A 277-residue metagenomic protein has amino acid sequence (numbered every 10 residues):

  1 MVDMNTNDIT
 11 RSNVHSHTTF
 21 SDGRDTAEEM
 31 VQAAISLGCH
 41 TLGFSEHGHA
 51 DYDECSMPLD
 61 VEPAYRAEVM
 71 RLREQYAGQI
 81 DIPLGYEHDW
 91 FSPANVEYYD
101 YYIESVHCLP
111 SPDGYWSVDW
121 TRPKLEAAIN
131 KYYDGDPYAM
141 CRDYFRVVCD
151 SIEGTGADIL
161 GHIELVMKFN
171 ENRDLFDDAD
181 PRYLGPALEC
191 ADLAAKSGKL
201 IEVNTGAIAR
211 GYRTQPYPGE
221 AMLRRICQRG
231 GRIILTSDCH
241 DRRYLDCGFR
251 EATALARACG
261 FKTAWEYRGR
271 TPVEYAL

Functional and structural regions predicted by a protein language model:
M1-W90, M167-P181, A221, I234 (+3 more regions): An N-terminally biased module of ancient metal coordination in phosphate/nucleic-acid-related enzymes
I9-N13, T41-G43, Q79-P83, D100-I103 (+4 more regions): Structural preference for beta-strand elements that scaffold enzyme active sites
H15, A34, V69, Y102 (+4 more regions): Conserved, mostly hydrophobic/aromatic
I35, I152-E153, C227, R257: Non-catalytic positions within long, well-ordered alpha-helices that form the structural scaffold/packing of enzyme
S56-K196: Extended substrate/RNA-proximal surfaces in nucleic-acid metabolism proteins
P93-I103, D177-P181, G211-R232, A252-G260: Short, electropositive alpha-helical surface patch
S111-P112, A128-D134, A209, D241-L277: Charged, low-complexity C-terminal accessory regions
P181-L245: Active-site-adjacent C-terminal substructures of enzyme catalytic domains
